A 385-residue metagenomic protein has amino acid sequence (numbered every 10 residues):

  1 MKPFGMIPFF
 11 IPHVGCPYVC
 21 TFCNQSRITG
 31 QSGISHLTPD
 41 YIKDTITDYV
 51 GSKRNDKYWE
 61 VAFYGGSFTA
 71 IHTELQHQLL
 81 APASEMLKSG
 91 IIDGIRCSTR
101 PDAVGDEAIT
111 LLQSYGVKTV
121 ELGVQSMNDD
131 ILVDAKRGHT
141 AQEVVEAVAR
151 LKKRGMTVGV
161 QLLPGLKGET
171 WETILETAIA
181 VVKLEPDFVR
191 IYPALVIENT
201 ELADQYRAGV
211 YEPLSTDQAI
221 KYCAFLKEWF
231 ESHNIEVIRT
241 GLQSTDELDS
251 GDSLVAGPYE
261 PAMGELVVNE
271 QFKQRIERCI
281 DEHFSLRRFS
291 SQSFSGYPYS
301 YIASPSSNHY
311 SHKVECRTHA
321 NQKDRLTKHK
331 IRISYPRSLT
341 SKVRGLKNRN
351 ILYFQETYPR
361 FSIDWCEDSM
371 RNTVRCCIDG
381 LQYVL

Functional and structural regions predicted by a protein language model:
M1-G30, K43, T47-T69, S98-R100 (+2 more regions): N-terminal pre-triad scaffold of radical SAM enzymes
K2-G5, G209-I302, H309-C316, K323-L385: Auxiliary Fe-S-binding modules of radical SAM enzymes
P12-C16, Y192-I197, Q243-S244: Short glycine-enriched loops at secondary-structure junctions
Y18-C20, I197-A203, L248-S250: Short acidic/His/Gly/Ser-rich catalytic and metal-binding motifs that mark active-site loops of diverse hydrolases
Q25, T47, G51, K88 (+4 more regions): Generic secondary-structure signature for well-ordered alpha-helical cores
I28-D40, D44, G65-A194, E198-Q218: Conserved non-cysteine loop/helix-boundary elements of the Radical SAM core domain that shape
K53-Y58, S89-I92, D324-K328: Short helix-terminating capping/connector loops at secondary-structure junctions
W59, D93, K118, D187 (+2 more regions): Short acidic/polar active-site loop segments enriched in Thr and Asp
